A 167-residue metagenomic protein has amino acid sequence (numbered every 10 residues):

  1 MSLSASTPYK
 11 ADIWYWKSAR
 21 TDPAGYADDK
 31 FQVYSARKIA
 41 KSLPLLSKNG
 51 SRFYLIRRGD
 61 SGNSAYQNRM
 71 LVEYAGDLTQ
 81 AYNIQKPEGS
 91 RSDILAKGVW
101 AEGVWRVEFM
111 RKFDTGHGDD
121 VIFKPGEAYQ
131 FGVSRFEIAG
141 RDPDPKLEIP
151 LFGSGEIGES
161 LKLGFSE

Functional and structural regions predicted by a protein language model:
M1-R69, G116-E167: Acidic/polar low-complexity flexible segments
W16-S18, E102, V107: Intrinsic disorder/low-complexity segments enriched in polar/charged and small flexible residues
D60-S90: Surface-exposed, low-complexity/disordered Ser/Thr/Gly/Pro/Asn-rich loops and linkers
S90-S92, I157: Residues that act as N-cap/strand-start positions at coil-to-secondary-structure junctions
I94-V99: Beta-strand-rich interaction surfaces with strong enrichment in secreted/lumenal proteins
W100, R111, V133-R135: Hydrophobic side chains in beta-strands
W100-V104, K124-E127: A short, structured loop/turn motif at beta-sheet edges
V107-D114: Short, hydrophobic/aromatic-enriched beta-strand segments in well-ordered soluble domains
